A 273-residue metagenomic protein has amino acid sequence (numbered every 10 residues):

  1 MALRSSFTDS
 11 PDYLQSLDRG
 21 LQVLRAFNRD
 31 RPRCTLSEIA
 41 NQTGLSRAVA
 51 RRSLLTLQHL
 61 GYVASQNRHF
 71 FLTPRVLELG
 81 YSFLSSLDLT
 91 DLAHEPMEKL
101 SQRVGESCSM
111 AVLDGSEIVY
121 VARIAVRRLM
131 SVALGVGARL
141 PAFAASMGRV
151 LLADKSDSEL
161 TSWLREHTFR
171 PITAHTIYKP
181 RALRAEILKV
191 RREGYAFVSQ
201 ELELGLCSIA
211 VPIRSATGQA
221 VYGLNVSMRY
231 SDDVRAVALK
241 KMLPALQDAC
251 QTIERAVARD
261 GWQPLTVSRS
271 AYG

Functional and structural regions predicted by a protein language model:
A2-D91, Q251, R255-R259: N-terminal helix-turn-helix
Y13-L17, T73, S86, T90 (+7 more regions): Short, structured helix-loop boundary elements
F71-H167: Amphipathic alpha-helical effector-binding/dimerization core of metabolite-sensing transcriptional regulators
L92-L100, L164-A210, A256: Short, basic/aromatic recognition patches
I213-A216: Sensor-regulatory modules in signal-transduction proteins
A220-G273: Juxtadomain coupling helices with adjacent low-complexity linkers
